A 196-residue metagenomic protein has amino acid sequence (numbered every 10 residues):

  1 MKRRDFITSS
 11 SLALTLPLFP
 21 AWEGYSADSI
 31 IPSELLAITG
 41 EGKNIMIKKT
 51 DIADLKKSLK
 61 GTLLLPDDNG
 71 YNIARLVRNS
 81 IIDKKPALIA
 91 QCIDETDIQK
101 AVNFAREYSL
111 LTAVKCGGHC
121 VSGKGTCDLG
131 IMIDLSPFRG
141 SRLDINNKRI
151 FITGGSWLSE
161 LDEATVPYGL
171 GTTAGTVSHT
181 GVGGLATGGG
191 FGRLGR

Functional and structural regions predicted by a protein language model:
D5-A27: N-terminal export signals
P20-P66: C-terminal segment of N-terminal export signals and the immediately downstream linker at the start of the mature
S29-E34, V77-I81, R139-R142: Short, flexible, solvent-exposed loop/turn segments with mixed acidic/basic and small polar residues
G42, L88, F151: Second-shell loop/turn segments in exported
N69-N72, T96-R196: FAD-binding core of FAD-dependent oxidoreductases, characterized by glycine-rich FAD pyrophosphate-binding loops
I81-I89: Short, basic, glycine/proline-bearing loop/turn elements
